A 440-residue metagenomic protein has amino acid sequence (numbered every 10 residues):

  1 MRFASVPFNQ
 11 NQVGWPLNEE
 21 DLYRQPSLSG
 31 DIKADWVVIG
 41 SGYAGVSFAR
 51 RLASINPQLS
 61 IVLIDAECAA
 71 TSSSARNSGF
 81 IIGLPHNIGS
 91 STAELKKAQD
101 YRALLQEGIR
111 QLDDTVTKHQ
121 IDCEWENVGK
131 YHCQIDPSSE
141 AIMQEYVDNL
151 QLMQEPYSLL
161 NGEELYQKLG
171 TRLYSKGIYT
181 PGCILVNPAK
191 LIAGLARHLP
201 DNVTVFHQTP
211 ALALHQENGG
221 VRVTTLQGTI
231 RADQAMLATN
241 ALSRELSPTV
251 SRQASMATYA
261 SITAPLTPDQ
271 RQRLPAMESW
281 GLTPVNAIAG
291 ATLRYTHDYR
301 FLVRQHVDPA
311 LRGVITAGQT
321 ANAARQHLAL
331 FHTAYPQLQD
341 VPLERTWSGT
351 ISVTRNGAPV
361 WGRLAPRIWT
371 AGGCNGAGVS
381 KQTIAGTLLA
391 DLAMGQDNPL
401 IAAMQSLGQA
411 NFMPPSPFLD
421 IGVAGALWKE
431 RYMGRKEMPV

Functional and structural regions predicted by a protein language model:
M1-W36, S54-I55, L59-S60: Extreme N-terminal leader/targeting segments of oxidoreductases
A53-R76: Glycine-rich FAD pyrophosphate-binding loop
G79, H119-E126, A211-A213, T229-D269 (+1 more regions): Active-site substrate-recognition segment that forms the wall of the catalytic cavity or substrate channel
G83-G162: Dinucleotide-binding Rossmann-like beta1-alpha1 core, especially the glycine-rich loop that anchors the ADP
Y101-Q106, C133-I142, I178-R197, F206-Q208 (+1 more regions): Short beta-strand to alpha-helix junction loop
D122-H132, E164-G194, H306: Helix-loop-beta segment of a Rossmann-like dinucleotide-binding subdomain
D148, L173-D233: Helical element adjacent to the flavin cofactor pocket in flavoenzyme catalytic cores
P309-K429: C-terminal catalytic lobe of FAD-dependent flavoproteins
